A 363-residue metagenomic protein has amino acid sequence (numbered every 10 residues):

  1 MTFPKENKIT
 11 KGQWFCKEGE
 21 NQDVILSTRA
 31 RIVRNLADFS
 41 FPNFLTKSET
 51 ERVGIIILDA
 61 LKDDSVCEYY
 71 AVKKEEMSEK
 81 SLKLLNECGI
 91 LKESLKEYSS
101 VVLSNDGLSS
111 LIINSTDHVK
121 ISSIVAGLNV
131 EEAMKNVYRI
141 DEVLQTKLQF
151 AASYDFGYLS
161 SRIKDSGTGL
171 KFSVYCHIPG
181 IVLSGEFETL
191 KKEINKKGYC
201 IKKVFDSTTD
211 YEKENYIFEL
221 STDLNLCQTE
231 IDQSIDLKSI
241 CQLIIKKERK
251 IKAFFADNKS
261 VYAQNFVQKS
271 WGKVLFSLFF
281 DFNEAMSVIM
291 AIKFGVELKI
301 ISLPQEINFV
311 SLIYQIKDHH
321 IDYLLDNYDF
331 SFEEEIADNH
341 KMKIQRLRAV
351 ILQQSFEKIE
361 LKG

Functional and structural regions predicted by a protein language model:
M1-D155, R162, L170, V182-S184 (+1 more regions): Long, Pro/Ser/Thr-rich low-complexity/intrinsically disordered regulatory tracts in eukaryotic proteins
S166: Active-site His/Glu-centered metal-binding helix of metallohydrolases
F172-I178: Short glycine-/aliphatic-rich beta-strand segments at the starts of folded cytosolic domains
